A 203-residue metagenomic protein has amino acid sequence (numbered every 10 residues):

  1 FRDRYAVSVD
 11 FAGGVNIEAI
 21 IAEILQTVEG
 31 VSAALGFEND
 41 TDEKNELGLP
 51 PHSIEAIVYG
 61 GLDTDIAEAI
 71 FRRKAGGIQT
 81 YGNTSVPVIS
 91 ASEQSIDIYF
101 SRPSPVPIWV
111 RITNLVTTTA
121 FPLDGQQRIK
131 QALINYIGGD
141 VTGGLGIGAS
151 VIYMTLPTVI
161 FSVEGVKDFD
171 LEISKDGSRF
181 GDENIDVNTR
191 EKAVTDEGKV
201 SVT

Functional and structural regions predicted by a protein language model:
F1-S8, G14: Catalytic P-loop NTP-binding/switch module of NTPases
R2, G82, G181-E183: Intrinsic-disorder/low-complexity regions
F11-A149: Carbohydrate-recognition loop of C-type lectin domains
S101, F121-T203: An aromatic-glycine-centered, glycine-rich loop/turn in mixed alpha/beta architecture
